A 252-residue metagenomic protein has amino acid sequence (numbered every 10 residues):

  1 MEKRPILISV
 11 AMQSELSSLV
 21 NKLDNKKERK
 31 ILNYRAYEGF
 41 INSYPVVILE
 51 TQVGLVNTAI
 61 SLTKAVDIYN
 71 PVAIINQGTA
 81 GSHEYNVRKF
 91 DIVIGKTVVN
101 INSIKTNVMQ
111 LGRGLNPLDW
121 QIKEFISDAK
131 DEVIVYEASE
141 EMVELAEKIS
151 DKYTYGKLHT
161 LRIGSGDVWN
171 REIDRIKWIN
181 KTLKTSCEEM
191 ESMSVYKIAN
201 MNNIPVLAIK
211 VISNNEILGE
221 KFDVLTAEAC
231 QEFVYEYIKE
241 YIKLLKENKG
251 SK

Functional and structural regions predicted by a protein language model:
M1-T63, I68-Y69: N-terminal short beta-loop-beta anion/metal-coordinating cradle
K22, E141-Y155, I198, F233-L244: Generic non-transmembrane alpha-helical segments
V46-T51, R162-G164, I209: Active-site-proximal beta-strand elements of phosphoester/diester hydrolases
V72-I75: Structural motif
E84-T182: Mid-sequence, gly/pro-rich, charge-dense loop/helix-turn segments that line enzyme active sites
W169, D174, W178-E189, M193-C230: Active-site-adjacent mobile loop/cap segments within catalytic or ligand-binding domains
E216-K252: His/Asp/Glu-rich mid-to-C-terminal helical/loop segments that flank catalytic regions of hydrolases
